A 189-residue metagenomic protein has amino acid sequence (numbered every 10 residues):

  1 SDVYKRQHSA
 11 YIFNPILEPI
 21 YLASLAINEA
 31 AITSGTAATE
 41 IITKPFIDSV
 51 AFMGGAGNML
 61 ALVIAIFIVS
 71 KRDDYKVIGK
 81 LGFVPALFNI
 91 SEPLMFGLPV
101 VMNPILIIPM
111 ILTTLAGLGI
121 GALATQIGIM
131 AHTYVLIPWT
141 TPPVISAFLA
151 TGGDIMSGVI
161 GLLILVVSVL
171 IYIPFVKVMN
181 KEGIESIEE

Functional and structural regions predicted by a protein language model:
V3-Y4: Short, small-residue-biased leader/transition segments that mark boundaries at the very start of proteins
H8-A26, T33: Transmembrane helical segments that form the transport core of multi-pass membrane transport proteins
Y11, I41-S49, Y75-F83: The feature identifies polytopic integral membrane transport proteins across all domains of life
E29-K44, V63, L81, M95-E189: Transmembrane alpha-helical segments and their short flanking loops that form helix-hairpins/helix-helix interfaces
F52-K71: Oxyanion-binding "anion nests"
I66-S70, A86, G97-V101: Helix-loop junctions at the membrane interface of multi-pass solute transporters
